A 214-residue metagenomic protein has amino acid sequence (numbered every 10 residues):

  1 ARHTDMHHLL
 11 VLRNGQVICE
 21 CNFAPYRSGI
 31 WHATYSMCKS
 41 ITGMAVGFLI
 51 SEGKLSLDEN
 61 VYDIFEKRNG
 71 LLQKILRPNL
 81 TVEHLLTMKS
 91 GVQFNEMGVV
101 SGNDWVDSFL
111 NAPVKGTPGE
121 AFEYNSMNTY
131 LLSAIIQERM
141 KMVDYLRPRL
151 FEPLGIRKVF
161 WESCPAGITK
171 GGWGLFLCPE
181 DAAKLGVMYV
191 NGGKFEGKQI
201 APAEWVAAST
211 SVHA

Functional and structural regions predicted by a protein language model:
A1, G47, Y62, E83-L86 (+7 more regions): Non-transmembrane alpha-helical segments in soluble domains of secreted/periplasmic/extracellular proteins
A1-Y26: A short, well-structured edge-of-sheet supersecondary motif
R2-T4, P25, L76-L80, G102 (+1 more regions): Extracellular/periplasmic catalytic domains that process cell-envelope and extracellular macromolecules
G15, A33-D58, L85, L132-I136 (+1 more regions): Active-site SXXK
A33, E52-S90, N111, M140-W173 (+1 more regions): Active-site helix/loop module of the DD-peptidase/beta-lactamase fold, centered on the serine-lysine SxxK catalytic
Y35, F122-Y124: Catalytic tyrosine of NAD(P)H-dependent dehydrogenase/reductases that use a Tyr as the general acid/base
L110, G116, E120-F122, M140-K141 (+1 more regions): Penicillin-binding protein/beta-lactamase superfamily catalytic region
N111, T117-G119, M127-T129, A134: Acidic/His-rich structured neighborhood in mature extracellular/periplasmic domains
